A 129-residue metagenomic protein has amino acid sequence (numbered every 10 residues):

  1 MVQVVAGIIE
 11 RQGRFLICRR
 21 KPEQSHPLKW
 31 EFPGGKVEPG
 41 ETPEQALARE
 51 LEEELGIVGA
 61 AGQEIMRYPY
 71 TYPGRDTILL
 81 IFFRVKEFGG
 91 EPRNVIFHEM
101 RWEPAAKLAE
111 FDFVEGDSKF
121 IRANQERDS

Functional and structural regions predicted by a protein language model:
M1-L16, K36: Conserved N-terminal beta-strand and adjoining loop/helix that marks the start of the Nudix/MutT-like hydrolase domain
Q3, V58, Y68-E91, R101 (+1 more regions): Active-site-adjacent beta-strand/loop module that shapes the phosphate/pyrophosphate-binding cleft
I9-E10, I17, E87, W102: Conserved hydrophobic "DFG−1" position in protein kinase catalytic cores
R14-E53: Conserved Nudix-box catalytic region and its N-terminal flanking loop in Nudix hydrolases and closely related
E54-A61: Short secondary-structure junctions
Q63-R67: Conserved S-adenosyl-L-methionine
F82-K86, R93-N124: NUDIX/MutT-family hydrolases
Q125-S129: Generic C-terminal helix-cap and adjacent flexible tail
